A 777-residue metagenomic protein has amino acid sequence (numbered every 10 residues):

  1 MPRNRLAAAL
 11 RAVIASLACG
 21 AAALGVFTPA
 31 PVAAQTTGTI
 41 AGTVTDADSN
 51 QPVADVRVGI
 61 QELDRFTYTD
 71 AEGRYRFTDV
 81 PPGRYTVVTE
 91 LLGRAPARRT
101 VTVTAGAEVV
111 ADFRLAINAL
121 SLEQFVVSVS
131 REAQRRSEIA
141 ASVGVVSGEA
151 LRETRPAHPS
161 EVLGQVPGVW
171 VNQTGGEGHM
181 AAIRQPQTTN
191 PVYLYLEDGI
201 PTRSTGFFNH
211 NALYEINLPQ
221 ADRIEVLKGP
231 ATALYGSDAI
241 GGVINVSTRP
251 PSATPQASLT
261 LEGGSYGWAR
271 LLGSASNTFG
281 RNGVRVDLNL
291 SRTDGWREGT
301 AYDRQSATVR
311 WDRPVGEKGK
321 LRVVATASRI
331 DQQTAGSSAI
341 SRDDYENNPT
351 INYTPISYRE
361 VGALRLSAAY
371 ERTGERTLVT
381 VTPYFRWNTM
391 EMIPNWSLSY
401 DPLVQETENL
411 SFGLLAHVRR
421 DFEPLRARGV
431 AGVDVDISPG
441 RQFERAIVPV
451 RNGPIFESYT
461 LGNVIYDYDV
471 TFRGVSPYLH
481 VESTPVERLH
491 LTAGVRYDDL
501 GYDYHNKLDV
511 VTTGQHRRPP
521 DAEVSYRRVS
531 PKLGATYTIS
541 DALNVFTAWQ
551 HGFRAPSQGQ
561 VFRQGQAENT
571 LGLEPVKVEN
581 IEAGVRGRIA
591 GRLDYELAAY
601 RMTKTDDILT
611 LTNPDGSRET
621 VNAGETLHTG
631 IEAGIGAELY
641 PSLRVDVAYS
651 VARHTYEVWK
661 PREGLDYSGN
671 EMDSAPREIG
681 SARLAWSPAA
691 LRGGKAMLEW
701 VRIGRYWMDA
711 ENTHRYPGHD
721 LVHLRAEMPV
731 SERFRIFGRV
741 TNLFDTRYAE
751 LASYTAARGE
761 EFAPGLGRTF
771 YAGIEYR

Functional and structural regions predicted by a protein language model:
T45-S49, D55-Q61, E90-R94, T104-R152 (+2 more regions): Short, acidic, small-residue-rich periplasmic hinge/interaction motif at the N-terminus of Gram-negative outer-membrane
V143, S160-S204, D222: Extracytoplasmic beta-strand/coil segments of soluble accessory domains associated with Gram-negative outer-membrane
P191-V192, S204-F207, P219-D222, A233-A307 (+4 more regions): Outer-membrane beta-barrel translocator/receptor signature
I200-K228: Short acidic/polar hinge/loop motifs at secondary-structure boundaries that mediate gating or recognition
L272-N277, A369-G374, L378-P394, T538 (+4 more regions): Membrane-embedded beta-barrel scaffold of Gram-negative outer-membrane proteins
S274, R313-V315, T547, N670-R777: Conserved C-terminal beta-signal and adjacent last beta-strands/turns of outer-membrane beta-barrel proteins
D331-Q333, S337-Y345, P439-A446, N452-I455 (+9 more regions): Surface-exposed extracellular loop regions of Gram-negative outer-membrane beta-barrel proteins, predominantly
V418-P424, T484-E487, L491, D499-L500 (+3 more regions): Gram-negative outer-membrane beta-barrel transporters
